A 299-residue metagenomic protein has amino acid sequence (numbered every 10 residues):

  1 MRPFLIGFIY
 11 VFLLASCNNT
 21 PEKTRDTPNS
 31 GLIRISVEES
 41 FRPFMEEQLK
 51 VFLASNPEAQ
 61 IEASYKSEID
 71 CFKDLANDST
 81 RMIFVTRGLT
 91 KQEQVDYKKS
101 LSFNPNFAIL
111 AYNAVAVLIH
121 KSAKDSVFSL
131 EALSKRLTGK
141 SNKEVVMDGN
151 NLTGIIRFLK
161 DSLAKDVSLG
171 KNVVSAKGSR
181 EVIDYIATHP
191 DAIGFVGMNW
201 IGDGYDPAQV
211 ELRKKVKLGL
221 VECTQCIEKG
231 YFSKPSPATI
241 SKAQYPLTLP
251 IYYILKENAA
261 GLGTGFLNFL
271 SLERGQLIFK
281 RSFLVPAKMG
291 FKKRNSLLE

Functional and structural regions predicted by a protein language model:
M1-A15: Sec-dependent bacterial lipoprotein signal peptides
C17-N56, A76, A108-N113, L118-E299: Exported/periplasmic ABC-transporter solute-binding proteins
S36, E62, R81-F84: Short, conserved beta-strand segments within well-ordered enzyme catalytic domains that often line or immediately flank
Q60-E68: A short beta-strand-loop structural module common to alpha/beta enzyme folds
K66, F84-R87, Q92, K177 (+1 more regions): Short beta-strand and adjacent tight-turn residues that come in two discontinuous sequence segments and form the edges
I69-S100: Pocket-flanking alpha-helical
S102-N106: Periplasmic N-terminal soluble interaction domains immediately after the signal peptide in Gram-negative
